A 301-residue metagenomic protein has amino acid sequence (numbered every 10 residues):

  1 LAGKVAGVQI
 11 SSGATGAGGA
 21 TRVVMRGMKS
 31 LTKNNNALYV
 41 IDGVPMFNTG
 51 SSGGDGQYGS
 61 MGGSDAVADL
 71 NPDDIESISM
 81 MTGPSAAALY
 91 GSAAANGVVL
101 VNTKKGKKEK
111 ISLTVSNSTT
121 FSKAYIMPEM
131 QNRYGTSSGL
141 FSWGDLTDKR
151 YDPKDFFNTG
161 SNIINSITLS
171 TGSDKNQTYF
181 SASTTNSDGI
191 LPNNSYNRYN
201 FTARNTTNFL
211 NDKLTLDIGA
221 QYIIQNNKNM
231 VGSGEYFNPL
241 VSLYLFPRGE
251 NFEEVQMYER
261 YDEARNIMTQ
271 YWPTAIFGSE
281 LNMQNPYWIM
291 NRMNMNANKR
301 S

Functional and structural regions predicted by a protein language model:
L1, V8, G43, I78 (+1 more regions): Non-catalytic regulatory/gating segments with a bias toward low-complexity or hydrophobic composition
K4, G16-T21, L31-L38, M46-V67 (+6 more regions): Residues embedded in well-ordered regular secondary structure
L38-V40, T114-S116, Y179-S183, N200-R204 (+1 more regions): Outer-envelope exported proteins of Gram-negative bacteria
P72-M81: Phosphoinositide-dependent membrane-docking surfaces
E76, K175, S195-Y196, T202-N205 (+1 more regions): A conserved hydrophobic secondary-structure block that centers on an alpha-helix together with its immediately flanking
M81, N102-K104, T168-G172, S181 (+2 more regions): Transmembrane beta-barrel domains of outer membrane proteins
S85, G91-A95, T103-K105: Periplasmic N-terminal soluble interaction domains immediately after the signal peptide in Gram-negative
Y90-G91, L191-S195: Short, solvent-exposed loop/turn segments at secondary-structure boundaries
